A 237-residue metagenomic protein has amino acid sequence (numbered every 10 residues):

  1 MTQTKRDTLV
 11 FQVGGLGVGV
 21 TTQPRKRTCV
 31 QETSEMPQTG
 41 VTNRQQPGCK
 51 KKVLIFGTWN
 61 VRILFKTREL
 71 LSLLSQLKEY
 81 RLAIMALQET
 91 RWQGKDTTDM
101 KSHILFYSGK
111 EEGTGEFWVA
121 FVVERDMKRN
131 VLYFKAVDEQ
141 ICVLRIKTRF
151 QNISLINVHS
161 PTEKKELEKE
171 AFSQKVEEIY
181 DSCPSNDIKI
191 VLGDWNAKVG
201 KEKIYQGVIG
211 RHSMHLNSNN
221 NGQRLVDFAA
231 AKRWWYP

Functional and structural regions predicted by a protein language model:
M1-P237: A shared catalytic/ligand-binding motif for oxyanion handling
